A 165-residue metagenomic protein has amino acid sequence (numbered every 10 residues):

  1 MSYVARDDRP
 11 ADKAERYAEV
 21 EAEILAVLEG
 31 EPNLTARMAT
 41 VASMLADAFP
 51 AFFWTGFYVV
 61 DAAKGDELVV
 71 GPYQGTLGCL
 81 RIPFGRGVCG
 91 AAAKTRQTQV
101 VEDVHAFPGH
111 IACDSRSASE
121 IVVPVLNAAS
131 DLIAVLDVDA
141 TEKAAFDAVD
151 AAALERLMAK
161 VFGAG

Functional and structural regions predicted by a protein language model:
M1-L77, R156-G165: Intrinsically disordered, low-complexity terminal regulatory regions
F49, C113-S117: Short loop/turn motifs at secondary-structure junctions and domain boundaries
W54, V122, V135: Short hydrophobic/aromatic beta-strand element in the GNAT-like acyltransferase core that lines or flanks the acyl-donor
V60-C113: Regulatory sensory and allosteric helical modules in signal-transduction proteins and certain transcription factors
S119-N127: A short, aliphatic-rich beta-strand micro-motif
L132: Glycine-rich acetyl-CoA-binding "A-motif" of GNAT/NAT acetyltransferases
L136-A144: Short beta-strand-to-loop transition segments that serve as allosteric relay/switch motifs in sensory/regulatory domains
